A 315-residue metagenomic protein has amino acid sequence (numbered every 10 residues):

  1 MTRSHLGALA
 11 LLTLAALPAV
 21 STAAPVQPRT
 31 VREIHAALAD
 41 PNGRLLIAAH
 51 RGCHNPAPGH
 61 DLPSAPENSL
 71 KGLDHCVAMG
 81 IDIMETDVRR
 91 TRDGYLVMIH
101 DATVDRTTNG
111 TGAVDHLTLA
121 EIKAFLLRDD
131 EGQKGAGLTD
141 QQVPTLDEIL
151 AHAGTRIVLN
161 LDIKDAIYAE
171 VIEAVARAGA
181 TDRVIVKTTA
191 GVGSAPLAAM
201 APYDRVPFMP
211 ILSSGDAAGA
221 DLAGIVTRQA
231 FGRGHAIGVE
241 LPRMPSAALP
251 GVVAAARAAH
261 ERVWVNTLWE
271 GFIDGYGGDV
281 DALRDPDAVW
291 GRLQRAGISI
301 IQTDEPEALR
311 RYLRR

Functional and structural regions predicted by a protein language model:
M1-L9: Bacterial N-terminal signal peptides that target proteins for export
A8-P18: Bacterial N-terminal signal peptides
T22-R315: Phosphate-group recognition and catalysis centered on beta-loop-alpha active-site segments
